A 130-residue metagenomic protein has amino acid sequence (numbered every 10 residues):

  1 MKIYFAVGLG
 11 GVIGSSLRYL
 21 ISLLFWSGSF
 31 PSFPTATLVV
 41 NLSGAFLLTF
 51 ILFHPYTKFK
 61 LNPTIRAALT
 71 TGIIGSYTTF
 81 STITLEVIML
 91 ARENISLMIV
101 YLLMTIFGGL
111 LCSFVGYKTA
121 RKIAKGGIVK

Functional and structural regions predicted by a protein language model:
M1-K130: Membrane-interface helix-loop junctions in multi-pass transporters/channels
